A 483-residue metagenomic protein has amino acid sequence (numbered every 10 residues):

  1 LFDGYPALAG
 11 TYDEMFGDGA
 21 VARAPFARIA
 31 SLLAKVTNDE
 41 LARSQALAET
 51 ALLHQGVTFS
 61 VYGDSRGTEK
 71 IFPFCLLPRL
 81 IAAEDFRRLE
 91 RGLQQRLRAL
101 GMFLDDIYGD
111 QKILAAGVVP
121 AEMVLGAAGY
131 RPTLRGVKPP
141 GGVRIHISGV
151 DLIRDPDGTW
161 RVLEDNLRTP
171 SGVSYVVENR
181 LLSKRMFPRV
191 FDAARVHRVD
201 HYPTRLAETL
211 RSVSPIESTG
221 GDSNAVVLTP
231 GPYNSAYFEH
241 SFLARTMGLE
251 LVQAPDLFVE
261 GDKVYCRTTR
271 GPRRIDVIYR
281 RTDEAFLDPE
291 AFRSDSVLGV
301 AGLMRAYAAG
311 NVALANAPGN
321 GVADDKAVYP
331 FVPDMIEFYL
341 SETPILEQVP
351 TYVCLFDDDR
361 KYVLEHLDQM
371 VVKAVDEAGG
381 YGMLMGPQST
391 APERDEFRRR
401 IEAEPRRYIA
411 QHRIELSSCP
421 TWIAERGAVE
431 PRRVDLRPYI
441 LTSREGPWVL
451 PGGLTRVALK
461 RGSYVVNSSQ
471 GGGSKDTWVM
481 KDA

Functional and structural regions predicted by a protein language model:
L1-A483: Preference for protein termini
